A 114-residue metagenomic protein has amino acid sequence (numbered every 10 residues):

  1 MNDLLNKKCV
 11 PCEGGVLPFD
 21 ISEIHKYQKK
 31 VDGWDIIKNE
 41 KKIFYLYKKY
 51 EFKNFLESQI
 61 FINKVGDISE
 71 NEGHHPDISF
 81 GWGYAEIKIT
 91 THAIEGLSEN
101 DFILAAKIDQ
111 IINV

Functional and structural regions predicted by a protein language model:
M1-L56, I60-V114: Long, contiguous binding/interaction regions
